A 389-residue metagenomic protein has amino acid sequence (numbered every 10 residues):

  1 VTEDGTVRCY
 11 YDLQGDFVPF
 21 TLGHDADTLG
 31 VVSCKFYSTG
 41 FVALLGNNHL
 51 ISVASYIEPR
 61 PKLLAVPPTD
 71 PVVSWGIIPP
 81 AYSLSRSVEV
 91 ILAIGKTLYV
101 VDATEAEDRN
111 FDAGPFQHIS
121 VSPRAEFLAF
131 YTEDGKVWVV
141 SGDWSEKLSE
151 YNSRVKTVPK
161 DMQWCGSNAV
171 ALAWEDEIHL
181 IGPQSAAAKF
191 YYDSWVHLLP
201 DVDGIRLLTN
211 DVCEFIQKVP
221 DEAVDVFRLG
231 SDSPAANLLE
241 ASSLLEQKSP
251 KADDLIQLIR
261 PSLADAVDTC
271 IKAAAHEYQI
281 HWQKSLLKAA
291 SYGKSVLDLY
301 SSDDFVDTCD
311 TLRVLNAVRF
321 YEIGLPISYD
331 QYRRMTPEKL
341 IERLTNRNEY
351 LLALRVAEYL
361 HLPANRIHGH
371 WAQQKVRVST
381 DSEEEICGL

Functional and structural regions predicted by a protein language model:
V1-A169, A173-V202, V212-L239: WD40-like beta-propeller blades
K147-T345, Y350-E358, A364-L389: Extended non-globular scaffold/tether segments
